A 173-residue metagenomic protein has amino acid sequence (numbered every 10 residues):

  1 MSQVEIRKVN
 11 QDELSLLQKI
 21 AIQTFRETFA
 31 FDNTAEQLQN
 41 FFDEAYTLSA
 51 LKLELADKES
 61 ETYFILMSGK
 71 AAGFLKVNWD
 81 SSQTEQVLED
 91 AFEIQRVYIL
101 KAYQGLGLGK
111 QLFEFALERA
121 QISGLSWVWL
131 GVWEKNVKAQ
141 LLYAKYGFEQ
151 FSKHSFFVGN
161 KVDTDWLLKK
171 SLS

Functional and structural regions predicted by a protein language model:
S2-E5: Extreme N-terminal starter segment of soluble prokaryotic enzymes
K8-L14, Q18-F31, Q39-A102, F113-F115 (+3 more regions): Acetyl-CoA-dependent GNAT
G69, G73, G107-G109, G147: Conserved phosphate-binding and hydrolysis motifs of nucleotide-dependent enzymes
L88-F92, S126-Q140, A144-Y146, S152-S173: C-terminal "cap" of GNAT-fold acetyltransferases
L100-A102, L106, E134-K135: Active-site acidic-Proline motif in GNAT/NAT acetyltransferases
G105-E118, L141-K145: Conserved acetyl-CoA-binding loop-helix of GNAT-fold acetyltransferases
L106, S123-S126: Short coil/turn segments at alpha/beta junctions that flank glycine-rich nucleotide-binding fingerprints
